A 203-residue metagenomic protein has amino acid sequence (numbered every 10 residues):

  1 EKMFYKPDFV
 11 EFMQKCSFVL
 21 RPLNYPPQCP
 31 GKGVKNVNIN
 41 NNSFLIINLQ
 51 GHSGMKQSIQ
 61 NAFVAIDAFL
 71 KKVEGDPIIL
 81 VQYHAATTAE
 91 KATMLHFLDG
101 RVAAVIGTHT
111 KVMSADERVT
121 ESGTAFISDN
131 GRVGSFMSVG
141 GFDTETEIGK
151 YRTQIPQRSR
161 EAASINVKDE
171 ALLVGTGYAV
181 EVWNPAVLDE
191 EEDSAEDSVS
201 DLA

Functional and structural regions predicted by a protein language model:
E1-A171, G177-A186: Acidic, metal/ion-coordinating pockets
T176, L188-A203: Accessory regions of macromolecular translocation/handling assemblies
